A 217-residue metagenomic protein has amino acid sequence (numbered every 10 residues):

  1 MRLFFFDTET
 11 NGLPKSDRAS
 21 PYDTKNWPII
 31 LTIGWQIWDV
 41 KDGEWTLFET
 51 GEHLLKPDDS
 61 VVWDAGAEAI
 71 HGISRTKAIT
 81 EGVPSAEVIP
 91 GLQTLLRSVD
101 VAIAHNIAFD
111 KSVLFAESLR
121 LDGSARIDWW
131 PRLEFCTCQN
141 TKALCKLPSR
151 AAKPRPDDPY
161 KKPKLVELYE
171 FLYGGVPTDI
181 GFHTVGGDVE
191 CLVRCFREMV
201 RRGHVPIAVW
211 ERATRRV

Functional and structural regions predicted by a protein language model:
R2, S16, W27-I73, Q93-V217: Metal-dependent phosphoesterase core characteristic of DEDDh/y 3'-5' exonuclease domains
F5: Short, Gly/Pro- and small/polar-rich lid/capping loops
T8-D17, P21-D23: Short acidic, Gly/Ser-rich segments with clustered Asp/Glu that frequently serve as metal-coordination loops in enzyme
E68-P90: Metal-dependent phosphoesterase signature
